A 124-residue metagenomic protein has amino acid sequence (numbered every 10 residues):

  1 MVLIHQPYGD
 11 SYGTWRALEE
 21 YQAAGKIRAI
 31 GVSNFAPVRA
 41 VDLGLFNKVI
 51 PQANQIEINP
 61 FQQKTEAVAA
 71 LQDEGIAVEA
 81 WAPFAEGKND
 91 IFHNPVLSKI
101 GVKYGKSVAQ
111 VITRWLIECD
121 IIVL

Functional and structural regions predicted by a protein language model:
M1-V2: Acidic/hydrophobic-patterned starts of short beta strands in beta-sheet-rich repeat architectures
Q6-L124: Beta/alpha (TIM)-barrel catalytic core signal, keyed to glycine-rich beta->alpha loops juxtaposed to Asp/Glu that bind
